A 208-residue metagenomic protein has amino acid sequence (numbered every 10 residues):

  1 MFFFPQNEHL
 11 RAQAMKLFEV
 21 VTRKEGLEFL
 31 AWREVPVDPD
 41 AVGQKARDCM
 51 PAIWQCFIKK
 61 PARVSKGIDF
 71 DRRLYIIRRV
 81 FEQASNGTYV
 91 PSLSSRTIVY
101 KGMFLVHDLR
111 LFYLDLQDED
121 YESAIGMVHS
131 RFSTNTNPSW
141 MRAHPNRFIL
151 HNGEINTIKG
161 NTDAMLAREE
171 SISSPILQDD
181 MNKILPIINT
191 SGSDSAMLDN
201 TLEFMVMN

Functional and structural regions predicted by a protein language model:
M1-N208: Conserved short alpha-helical segments that host acidic/polar catalytic motifs at enzyme active sites
